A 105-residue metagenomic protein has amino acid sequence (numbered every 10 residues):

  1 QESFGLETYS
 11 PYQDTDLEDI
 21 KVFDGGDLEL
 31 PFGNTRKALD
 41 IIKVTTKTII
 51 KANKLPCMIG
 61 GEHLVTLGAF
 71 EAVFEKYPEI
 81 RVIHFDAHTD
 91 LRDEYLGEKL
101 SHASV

Functional and structural regions predicted by a protein language model:
Q1-V105: Conserved alpha-helical scaffold segments that buttress catalytic/binding sites
